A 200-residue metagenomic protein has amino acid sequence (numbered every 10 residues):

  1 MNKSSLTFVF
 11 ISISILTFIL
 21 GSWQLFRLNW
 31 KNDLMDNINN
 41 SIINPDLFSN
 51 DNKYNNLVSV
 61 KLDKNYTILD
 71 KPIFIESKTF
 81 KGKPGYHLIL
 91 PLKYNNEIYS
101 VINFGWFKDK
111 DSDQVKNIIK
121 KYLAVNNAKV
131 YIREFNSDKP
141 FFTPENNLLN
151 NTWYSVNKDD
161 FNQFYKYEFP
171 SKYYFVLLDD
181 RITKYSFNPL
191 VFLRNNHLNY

Functional and structural regions predicted by a protein language model:
M1-N50, V58-Y200: Surface-exposed, charge/polar-rich loops and edge strands
